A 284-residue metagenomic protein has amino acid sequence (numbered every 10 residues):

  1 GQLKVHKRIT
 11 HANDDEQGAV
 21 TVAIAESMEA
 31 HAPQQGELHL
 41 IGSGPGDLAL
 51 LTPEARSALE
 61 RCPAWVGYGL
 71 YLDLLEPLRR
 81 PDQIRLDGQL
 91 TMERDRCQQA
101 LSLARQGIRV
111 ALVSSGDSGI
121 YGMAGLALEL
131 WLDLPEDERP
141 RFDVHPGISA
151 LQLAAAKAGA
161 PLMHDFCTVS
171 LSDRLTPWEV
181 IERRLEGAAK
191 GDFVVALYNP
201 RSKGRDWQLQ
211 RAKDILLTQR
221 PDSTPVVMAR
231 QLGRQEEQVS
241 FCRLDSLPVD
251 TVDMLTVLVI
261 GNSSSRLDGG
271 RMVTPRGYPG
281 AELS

Functional and structural regions predicted by a protein language model:
G1-L40, R109-V110, K190-S284: A contiguous loop/helix-start segment that scaffolds small-molecule binding in enzyme catalytic cores
Q2, Q99-Q106, A156-A160, I181-L185 (+1 more regions): Short, surface-exposed amphipathic charged segments that create phosphate/polyanion-binding patches used for binding
Q2-D14, V20-L48, P53-F142, P248 (+1 more regions): Class I S-adenosyl-L-methionine
S43-L50, L175-W178, S240-C242: Short gly/ser/thr-rich secondary-structure transition/capping motifs
D47, G122-G191: Class I SAM-dependent methyltransferase SAM-binding "motif I" and its flanking Rossmann-like core
A64, R80, S102-Q106, L132 (+5 more regions): Generic secondary-structure signature for well-ordered alpha-helical cores
L72-L74, E93-R94, I120, S149-Q152 (+2 more regions): Short gly/pro/ser/thr-enriched loop/turn and capping motifs at secondary-structure boundaries
